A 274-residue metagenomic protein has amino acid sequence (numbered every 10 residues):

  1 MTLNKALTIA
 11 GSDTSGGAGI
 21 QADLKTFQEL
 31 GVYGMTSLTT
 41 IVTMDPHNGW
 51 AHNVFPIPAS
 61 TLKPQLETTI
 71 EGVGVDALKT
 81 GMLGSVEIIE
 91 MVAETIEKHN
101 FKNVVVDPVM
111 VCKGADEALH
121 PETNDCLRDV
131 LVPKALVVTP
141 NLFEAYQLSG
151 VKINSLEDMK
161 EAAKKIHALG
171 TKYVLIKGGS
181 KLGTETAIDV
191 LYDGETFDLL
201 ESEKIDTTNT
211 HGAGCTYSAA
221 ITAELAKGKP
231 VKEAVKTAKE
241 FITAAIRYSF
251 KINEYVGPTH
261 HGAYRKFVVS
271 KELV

Functional and structural regions predicted by a protein language model:
T2-T8, Q28-V106, M110-K113, E117: Conserved N-terminal subdomain of the carbohydrate kinase-like
I9-S15, F197-H211: Short pre-catalytic strand/loop immediately N-terminal to key active-site residues, enriched for Gly-Thr
G16-V32: N-terminal basic/disordered segments at the start of proteins
L30-M35, F197, E224-A238: Phosphate-handling active-site elements
P56, E233-V274: Charged C-terminal helix
P121-T196: Conserved phosphate/ATP/ADP-binding segment of small-molecule kinases
Y146-Q147, T207-V231: Short, small-residue alpha-helix embedded
